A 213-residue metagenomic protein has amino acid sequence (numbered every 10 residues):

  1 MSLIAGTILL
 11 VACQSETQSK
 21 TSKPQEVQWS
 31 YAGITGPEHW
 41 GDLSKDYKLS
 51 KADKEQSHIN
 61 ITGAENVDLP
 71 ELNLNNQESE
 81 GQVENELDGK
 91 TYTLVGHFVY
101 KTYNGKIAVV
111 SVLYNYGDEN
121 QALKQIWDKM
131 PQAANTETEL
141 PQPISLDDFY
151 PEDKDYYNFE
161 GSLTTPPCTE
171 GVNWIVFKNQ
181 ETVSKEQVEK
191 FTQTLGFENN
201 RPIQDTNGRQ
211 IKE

Functional and structural regions predicted by a protein language model:
S2, G6, L10-E213: Alpha-carbonic anhydrase
